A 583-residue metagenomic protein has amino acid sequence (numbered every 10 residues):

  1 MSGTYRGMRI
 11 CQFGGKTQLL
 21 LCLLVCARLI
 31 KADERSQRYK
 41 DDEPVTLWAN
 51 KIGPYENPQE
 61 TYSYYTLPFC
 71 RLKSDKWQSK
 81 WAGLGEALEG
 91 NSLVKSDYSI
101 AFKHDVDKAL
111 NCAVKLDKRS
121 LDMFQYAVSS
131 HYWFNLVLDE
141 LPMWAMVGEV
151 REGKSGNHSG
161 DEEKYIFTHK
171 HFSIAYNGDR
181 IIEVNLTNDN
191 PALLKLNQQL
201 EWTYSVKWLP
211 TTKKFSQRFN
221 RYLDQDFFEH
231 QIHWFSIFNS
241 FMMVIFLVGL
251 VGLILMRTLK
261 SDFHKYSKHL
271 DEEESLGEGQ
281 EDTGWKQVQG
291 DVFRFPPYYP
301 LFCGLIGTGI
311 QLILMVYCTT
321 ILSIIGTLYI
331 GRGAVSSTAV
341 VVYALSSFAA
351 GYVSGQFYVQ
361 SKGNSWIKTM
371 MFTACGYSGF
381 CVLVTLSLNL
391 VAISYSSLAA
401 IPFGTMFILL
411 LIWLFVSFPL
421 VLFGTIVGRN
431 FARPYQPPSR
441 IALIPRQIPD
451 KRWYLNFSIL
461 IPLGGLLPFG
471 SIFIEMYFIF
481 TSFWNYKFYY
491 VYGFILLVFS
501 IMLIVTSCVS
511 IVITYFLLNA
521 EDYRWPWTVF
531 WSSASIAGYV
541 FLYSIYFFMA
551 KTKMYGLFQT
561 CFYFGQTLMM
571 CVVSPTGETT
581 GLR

Functional and structural regions predicted by a protein language model:
M1-C11: N-terminal secretory signal peptides that target proteins for export/translocation
C11, Q18-F238: Soluble extramembrane domains flanking the early transmembrane region of eukaryotic membrane proteins
G14-L21, Q231-I245, Y299-Q311, I330-S347 (+6 more regions): Transmembrane alpha-helices of multi-pass eukaryotic membrane proteins
V25-K31, V244-R257, Q311-T327, S346-V359 (+6 more regions): Membrane-embedded alpha-helices of multi-pass membrane proteins, especially ion channels and transporters
Q217-Y222, K265-H269, I324, R332-S336 (+5 more regions): Composition- and surface-driven signal marking solvent-exposed, interaction-prone regions in large proteins
N220-S396, I426, N430: Hydrophobic alpha-helical transmembrane segments corresponding to the first two to three helices of multi-pass helical
H269-V288, Q436-N456: Non-transmembrane, juxtamembrane loop and terminal tail segments of multi-pass eukaryotic membrane proteins
W366-I367, S397-W453, L460, I472: Membrane-embedded transmembrane helical bundles of large multi-pass transporters/channels
